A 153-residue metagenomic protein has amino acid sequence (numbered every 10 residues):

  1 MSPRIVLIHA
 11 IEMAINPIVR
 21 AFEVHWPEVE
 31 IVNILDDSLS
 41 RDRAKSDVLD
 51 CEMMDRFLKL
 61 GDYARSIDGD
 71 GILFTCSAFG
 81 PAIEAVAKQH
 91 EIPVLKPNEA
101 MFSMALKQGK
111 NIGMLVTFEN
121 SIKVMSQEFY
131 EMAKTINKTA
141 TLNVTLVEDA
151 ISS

Functional and structural regions predicted by a protein language model:
M1-S153: Non-catalytic structural scaffold of enzyme domains
